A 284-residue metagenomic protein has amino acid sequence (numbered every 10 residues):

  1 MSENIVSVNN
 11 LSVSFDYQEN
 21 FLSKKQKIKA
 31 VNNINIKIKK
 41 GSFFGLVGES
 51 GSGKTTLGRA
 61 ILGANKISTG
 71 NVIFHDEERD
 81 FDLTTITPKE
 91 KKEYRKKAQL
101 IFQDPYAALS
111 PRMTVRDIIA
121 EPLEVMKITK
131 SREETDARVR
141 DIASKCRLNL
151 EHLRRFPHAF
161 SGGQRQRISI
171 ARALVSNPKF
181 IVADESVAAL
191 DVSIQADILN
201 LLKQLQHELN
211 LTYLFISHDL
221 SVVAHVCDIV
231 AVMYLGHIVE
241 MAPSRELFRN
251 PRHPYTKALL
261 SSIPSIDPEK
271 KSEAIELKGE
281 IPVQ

Functional and structural regions predicted by a protein language model:
S2-N4, Y17-L22, K27, S244-Q284: Short catalytic/signature loops enriched in Gly
L22, N71-E93, S131: ABC ATPase NBD Q-loop/coupling interface
V47-E49: The feature captures the beta-strand-to-loop junction immediately N-terminal to the Walker
E78, E124, E133-E151: Conserved ABC ATPase "signature" region
F156-F160, Q164: Conserved ABC ATPase signature
V175-K179: A short, proline-enriched helix->beta-strand linker immediately N-terminal to the Walker B motif in ABC-type P-loop
S186, L190, I194-S272: P-loop NTP-binding/switch modules centered on Walker-like glycine-rich loops
